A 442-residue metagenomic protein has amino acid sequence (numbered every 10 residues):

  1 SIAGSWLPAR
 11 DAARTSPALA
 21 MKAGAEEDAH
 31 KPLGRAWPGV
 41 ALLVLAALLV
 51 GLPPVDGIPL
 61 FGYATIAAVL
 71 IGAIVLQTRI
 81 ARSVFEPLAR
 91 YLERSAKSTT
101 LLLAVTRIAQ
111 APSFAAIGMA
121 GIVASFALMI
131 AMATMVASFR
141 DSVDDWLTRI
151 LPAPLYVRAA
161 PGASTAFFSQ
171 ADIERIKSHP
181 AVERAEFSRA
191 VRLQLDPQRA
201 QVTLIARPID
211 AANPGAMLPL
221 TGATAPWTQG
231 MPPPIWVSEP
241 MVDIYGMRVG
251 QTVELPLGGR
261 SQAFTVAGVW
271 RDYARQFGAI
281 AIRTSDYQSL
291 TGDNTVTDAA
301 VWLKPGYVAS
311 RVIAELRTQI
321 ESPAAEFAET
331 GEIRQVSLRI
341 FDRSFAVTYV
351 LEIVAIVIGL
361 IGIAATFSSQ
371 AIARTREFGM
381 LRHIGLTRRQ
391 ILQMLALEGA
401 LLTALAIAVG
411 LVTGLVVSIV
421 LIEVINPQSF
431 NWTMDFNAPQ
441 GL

Functional and structural regions predicted by a protein language model:
S1-P8, D28-V123, A127-M135: Alpha-helical transmembrane segments, especially those used as permease/efflux helices and single-pass anchors
I2-W6, L70, I74, T78-R79 (+4 more regions): Hydrophobic positions within alpha-helical transmembrane segments of bacterial inner-membrane proteins
S5-W6, R14, V84, T100-L101 (+3 more regions): Transmembrane helix boundary and interhelical loop/hinge segments in multi-pass membrane proteins
G24, Y349, I361-A404: Interfacial "coupling" helices/loops that link adjacent transmembrane helices in transporter permeases
A46-A64, L411-L442: Short helix-loop junctions at transmembrane helix boundaries
A64-T65, V143, E315, Q319-V357 (+2 more regions): Peri-transmembrane interface segments
R79-W227, M231, W236-E239, Q251 (+2 more regions): Juxtamembrane segments of multi-pass membrane proteins
R192-D196, V202-G230, W236-E329, L338: Basic-flanked hydrophobic alpha-helices used for secretion and membrane insertion
